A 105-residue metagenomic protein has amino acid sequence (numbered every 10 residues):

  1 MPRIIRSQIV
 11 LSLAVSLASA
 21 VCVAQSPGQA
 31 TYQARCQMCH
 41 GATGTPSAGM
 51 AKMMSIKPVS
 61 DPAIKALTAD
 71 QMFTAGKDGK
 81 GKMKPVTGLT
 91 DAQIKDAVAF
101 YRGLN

Functional and structural regions predicted by a protein language model:
M1-S12: Bacterial N-terminal signal peptides that target proteins for export
A14, C39, D61-K65, K95-V98 (+1 more regions): Mature, folded catalytic cores of secreted/periplasmic enzymes
V15-T31, S47-A48: Electrostatic cytochrome c docking/interface patches
Q29-S55, D78-K84, G103-N105: Periplasmic/extracellular electron-transfer cofactor-ligation site, primarily the c-type cytochrome heme-c attachment
K57-D70, P85-Q93: Electron-transfer interface patches adjacent to heme c in soluble/periplasmic c-type cytochromes and di-/multiheme
A75-G76, T87-N105: C-terminal capping alpha-helices of c-type cytochrome domains
